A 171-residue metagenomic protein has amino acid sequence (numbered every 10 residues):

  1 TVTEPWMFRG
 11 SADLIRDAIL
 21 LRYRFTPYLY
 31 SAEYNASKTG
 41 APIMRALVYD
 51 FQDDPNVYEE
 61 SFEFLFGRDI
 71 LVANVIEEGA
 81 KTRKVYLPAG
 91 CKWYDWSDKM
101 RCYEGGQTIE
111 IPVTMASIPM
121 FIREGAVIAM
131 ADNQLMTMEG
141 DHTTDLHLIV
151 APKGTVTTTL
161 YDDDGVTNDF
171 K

Functional and structural regions predicted by a protein language model:
T1-K171: Catalytic core of carbohydrate-active enzymes
